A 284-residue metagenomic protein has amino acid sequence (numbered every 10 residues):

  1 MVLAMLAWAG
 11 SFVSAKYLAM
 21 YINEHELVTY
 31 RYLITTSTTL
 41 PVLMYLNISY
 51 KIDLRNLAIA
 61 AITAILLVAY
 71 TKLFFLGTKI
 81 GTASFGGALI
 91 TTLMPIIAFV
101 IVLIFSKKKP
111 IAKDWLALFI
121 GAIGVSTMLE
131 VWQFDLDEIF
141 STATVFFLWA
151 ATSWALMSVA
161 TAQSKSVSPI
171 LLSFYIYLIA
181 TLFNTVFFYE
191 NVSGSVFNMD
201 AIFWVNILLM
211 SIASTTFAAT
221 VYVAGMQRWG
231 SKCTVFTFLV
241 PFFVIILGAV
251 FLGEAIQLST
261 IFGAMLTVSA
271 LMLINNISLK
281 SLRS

Functional and structural regions predicted by a protein language model:
M1-E26, I65, A69, L73 (+4 more regions): Glycine-/small-residue-enriched transmembrane alpha-helix faces in small-molecule transporters and effluxers
A7, S11-F12, L40-I90, T127 (+1 more regions): Specific transmembrane alpha-helical segments of multi-pass solute transporters/efflux pumps, especially DMT/EamA
G10, S14-Y17, Y21, T35-D53 (+5 more regions): Membrane-interface helix-cap regions at the ends of transmembrane helices in multi-pass membrane proteins
V13, T36-T39, I97-I104, Q133-V192: Transmembrane alpha-helical segments that form core, pore/gating elements of small-molecule transporters/exporters
L18, L27, R31, G77 (+6 more regions): Hydrophobic/aromatic residues within transmembrane alpha-helices of multi-pass small-molecule transporters
E26-S37, L67, F75-K109, A150 (+1 more regions): Specific alpha-helical transmembrane segments that line the substrate/conduction pathway and gating interfaces
V28-Y30, F85-L93, A160-T181, I212-V250: Helix-helix packing/entry segments at the starts of transmembrane helices
D53-L57, A88-T91, K107-T127, D137-A143 (+5 more regions): Loop-to-transmembrane alpha-helix entry segments
